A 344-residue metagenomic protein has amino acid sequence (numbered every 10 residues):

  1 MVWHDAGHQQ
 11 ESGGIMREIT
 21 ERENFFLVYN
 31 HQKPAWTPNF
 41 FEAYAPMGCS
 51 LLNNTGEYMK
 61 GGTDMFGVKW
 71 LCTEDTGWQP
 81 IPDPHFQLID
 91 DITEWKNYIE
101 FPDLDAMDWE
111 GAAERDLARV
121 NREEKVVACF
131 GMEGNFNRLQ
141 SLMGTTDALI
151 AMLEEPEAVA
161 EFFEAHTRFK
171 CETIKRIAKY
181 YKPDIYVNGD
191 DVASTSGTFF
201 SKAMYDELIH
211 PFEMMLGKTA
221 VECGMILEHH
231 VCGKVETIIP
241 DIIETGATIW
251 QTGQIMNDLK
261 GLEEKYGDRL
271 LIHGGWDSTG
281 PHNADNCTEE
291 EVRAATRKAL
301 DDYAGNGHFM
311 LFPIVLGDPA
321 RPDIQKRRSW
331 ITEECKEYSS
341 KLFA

Functional and structural regions predicted by a protein language model:
H4-E11, M16-F41, T63, C72 (+1 more regions): Active-site loop segments of alpha/beta catalytic cores
N39-C49: Short secondary-structure junction/hinge motifs that connect adjacent elements
Y44-P46, D91, S201: Helix N-cap / beta->alpha transition motif
M47-S50, P80, R138: Short active-site-adjacent helix-start/loop capping segments
G48-T63: Short acidic, Pro/Gly- and aromatic-enriched capping/linker segments at domain boundaries
T73-W95: Short, surface-exposed, low-complexity cationic segments
